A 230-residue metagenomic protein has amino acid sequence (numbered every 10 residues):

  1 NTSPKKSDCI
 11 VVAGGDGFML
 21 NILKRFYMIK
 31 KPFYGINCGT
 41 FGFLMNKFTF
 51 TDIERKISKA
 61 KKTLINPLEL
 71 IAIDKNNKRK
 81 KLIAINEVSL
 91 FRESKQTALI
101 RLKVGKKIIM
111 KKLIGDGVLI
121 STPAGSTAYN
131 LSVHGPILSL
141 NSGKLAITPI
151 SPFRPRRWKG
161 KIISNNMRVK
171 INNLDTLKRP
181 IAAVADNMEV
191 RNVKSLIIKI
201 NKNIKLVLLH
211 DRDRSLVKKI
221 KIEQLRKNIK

Functional and structural regions predicted by a protein language model:
N1-D8: Short acidic low-complexity segments
G15-F18, G39-F41, A124-T127: Short glycine-rich anion-binding loops that position phosphate/pyrophosphate groups of nucleotides and phosphorylated
D16-G35, L44-K47: Glycine-rich phosphate/dinucleotide-binding loop and adjoining beta-alpha-beta core of small-molecule
F26-K31, T49-I53, H134-G143: A glycine- and small-aliphatic-rich helix-loop capping segment at beta-alpha/alpha-beta transitions that lines
T40-G117: Catalytic core of DAGKc-family lipid kinases
L82, L90-F91, K107-I109, W158-K230: ATP/nucleoside-binding phosphotransfer catalytic cores, i.e., glycine-rich phosphate-binding loops
K112-L113, L119-R156: Gly/Ser/Thr-rich active-site loops/lids in small-molecule metabolic enzymes that frequently grip phosphoryl groups
